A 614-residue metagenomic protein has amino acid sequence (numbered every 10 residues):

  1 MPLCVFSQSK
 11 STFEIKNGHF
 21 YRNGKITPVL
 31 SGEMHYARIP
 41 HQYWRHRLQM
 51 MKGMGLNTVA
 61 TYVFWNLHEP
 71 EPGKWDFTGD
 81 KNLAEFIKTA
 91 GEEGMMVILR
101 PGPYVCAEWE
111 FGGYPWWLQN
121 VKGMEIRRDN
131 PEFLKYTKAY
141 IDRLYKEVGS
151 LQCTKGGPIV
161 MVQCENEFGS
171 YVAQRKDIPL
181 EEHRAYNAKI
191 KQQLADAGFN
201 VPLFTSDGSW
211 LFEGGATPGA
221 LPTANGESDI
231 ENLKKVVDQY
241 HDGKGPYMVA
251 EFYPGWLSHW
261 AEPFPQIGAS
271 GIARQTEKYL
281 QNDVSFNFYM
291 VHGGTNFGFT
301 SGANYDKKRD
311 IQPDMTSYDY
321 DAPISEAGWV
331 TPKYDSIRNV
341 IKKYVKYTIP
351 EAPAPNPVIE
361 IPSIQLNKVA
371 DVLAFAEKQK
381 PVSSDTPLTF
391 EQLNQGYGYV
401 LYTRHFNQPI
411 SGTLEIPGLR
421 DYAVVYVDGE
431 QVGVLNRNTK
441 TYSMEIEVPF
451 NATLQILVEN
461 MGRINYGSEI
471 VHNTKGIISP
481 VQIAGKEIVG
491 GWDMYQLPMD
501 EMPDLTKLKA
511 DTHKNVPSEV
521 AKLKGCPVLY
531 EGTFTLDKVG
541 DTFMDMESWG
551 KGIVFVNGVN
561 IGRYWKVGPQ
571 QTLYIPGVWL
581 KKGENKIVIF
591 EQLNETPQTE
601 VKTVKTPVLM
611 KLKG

Functional and structural regions predicted by a protein language model:
S7-T58, K88, V539: N-terminal carbohydrate-binding accessory modules
K25-T27, Y62-K74, G79, A107-E132 (+1 more regions): Aromatic- and acidic-residue-enriched carbohydrate-binding clefts of CAZyme catalytic domains
T27, V432-G433, I561-G562: Short hydrophobic beta-strand segments in globular cytosolic domains
Y36-G53, P72-G91, A185-Y186, S270 (+3 more regions): Aromatic- and glycine-enriched glycan-recognition loops and surfaces that form the carbohydrate-binding subsites
W44-G112, K191-D196: Aromatic-lined substrate-binding rim segments of carbohydrate-active enzymes
L99, P103-Y136, D142-N287: Substrate-binding/catalytic cleft of secreted carbohydrate-active enzymes, primarily glycoside hydrolases
L134-V148, Q152-C164, G169-S170, Q174 (+8 more regions): Carbohydrate-binding surfaces of carbohydrate-active enzymes
G412-Y426, F534-N557, Y564-W565, I587-E591: Aromatic-lined ligand-binding clefts that engage carbohydrates, nucleic acids, or primary amines
